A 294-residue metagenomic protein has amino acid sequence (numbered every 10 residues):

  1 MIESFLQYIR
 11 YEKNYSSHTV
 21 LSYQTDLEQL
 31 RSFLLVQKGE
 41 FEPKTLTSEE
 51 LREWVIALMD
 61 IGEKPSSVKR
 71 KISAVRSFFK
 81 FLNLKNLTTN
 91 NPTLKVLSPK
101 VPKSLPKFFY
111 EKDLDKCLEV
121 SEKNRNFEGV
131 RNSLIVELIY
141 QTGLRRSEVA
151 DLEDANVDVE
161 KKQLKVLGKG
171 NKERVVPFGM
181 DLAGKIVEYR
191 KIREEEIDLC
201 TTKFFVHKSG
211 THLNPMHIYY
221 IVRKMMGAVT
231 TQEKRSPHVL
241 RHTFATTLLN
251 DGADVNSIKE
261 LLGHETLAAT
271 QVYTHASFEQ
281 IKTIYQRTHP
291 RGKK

Functional and structural regions predicted by a protein language model:
M1-K294: Conserved catalytic core of the tyrosine transesterase superfamily
